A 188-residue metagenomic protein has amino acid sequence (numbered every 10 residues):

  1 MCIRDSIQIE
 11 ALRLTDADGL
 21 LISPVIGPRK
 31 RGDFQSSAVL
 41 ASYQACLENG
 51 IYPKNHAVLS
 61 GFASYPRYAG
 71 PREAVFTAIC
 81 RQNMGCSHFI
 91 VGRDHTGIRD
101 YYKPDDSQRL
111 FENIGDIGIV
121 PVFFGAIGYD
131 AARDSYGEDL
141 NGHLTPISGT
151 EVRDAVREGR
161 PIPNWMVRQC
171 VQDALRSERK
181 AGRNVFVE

Functional and structural regions predicted by a protein language model:
R4-E188: Active-site cores that bind ATP or allylic diphosphates and position pyrophosphate for catalysis
